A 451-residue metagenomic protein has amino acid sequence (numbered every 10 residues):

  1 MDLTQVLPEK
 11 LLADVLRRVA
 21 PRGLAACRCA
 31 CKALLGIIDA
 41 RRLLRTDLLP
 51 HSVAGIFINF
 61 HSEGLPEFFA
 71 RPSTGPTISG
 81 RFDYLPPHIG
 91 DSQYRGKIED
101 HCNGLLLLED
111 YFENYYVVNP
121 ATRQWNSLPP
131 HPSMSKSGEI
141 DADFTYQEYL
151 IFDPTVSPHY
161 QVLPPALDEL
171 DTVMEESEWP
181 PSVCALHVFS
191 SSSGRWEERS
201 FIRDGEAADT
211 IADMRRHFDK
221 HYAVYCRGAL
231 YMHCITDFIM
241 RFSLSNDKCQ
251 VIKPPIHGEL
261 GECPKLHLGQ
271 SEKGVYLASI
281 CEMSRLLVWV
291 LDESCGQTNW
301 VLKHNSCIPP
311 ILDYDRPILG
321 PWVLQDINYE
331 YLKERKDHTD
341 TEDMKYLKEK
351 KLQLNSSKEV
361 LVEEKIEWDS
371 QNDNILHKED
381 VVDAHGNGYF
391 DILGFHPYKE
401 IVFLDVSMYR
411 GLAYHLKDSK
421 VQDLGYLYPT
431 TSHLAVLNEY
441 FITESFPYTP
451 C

Functional and structural regions predicted by a protein language model:
M1-C451: N-terminal entry/capping and adjacent linker segments that precede and initiate structured domains
